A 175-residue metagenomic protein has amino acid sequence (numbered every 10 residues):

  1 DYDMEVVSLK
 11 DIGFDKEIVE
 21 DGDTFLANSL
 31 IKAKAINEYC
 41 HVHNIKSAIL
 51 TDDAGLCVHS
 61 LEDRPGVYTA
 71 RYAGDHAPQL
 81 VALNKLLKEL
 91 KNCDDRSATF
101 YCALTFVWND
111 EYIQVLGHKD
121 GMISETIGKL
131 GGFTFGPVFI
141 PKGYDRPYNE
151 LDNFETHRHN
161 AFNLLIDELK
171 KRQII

Functional and structural regions predicted by a protein language model:
D1-I175: Anionic-ligand binding patches
